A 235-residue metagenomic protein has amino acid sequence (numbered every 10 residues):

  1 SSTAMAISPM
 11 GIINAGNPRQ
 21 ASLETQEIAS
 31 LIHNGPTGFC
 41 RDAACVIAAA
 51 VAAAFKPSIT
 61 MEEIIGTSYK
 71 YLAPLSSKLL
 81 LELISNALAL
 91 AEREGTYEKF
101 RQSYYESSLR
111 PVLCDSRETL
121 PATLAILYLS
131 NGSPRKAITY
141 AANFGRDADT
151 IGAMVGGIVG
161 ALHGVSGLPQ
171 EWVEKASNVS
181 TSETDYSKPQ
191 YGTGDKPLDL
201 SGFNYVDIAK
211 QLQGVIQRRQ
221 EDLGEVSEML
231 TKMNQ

Functional and structural regions predicted by a protein language model:
S1-A4, S22, D115, N131-I138 (+2 more regions): Mature, well-folded catalytic/scaffold domains that follow N-terminal targeting or propeptide regions
S1-P36, C40-A44: Glycine-rich, mobile lid/loop segments that gate access to catalytic sites or pores
M10-N17, A29-N34, A48-G145: Accessory "access/gating" subregions that flank catalytic or transport cores
R19-Q26, E62-E63, E171-E174: Short sequence/structural elements of tandem HEAT/ARM alpha-solenoid repeats
S30-K56, E118, A122-R218: Catalytic phosphate/nucleotide-handling subdomain of diverse soluble enzymes
V46, S68-K70, I158, S177 (+1 more regions): A glycine-rich phosphate-binding loop feature that marks nucleotide/adenosyl-phosphate handling sites
L79-I84, A89-S116, S187, G192-D199 (+1 more regions): A long, glycine-enriched binding/interface module in the latter
